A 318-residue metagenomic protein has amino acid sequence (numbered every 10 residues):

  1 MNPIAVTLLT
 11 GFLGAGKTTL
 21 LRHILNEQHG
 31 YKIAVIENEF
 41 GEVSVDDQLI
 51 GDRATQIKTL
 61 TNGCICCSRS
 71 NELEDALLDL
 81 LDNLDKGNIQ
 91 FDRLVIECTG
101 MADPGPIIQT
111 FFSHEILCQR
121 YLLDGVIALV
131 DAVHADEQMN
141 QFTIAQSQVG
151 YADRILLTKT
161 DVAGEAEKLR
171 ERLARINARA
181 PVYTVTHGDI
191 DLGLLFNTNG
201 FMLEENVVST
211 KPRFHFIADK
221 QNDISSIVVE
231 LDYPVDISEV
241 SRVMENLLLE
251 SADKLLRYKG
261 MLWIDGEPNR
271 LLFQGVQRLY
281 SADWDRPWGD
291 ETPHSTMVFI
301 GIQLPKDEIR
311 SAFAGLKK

Functional and structural regions predicted by a protein language model:
N2-Q138: Nucleotide-state-sensitive switch-loop elements of NTP-binding domains
L73, Q141, A166-L169: Amphipathic coiled-coil/heptad-repeat helices and related helical stalk/stem segments that mediate oligomerization
K86, C118, I144-S147, D219: Structural motif
D92, D223-I227, S295-M297: Short amphipathic alpha-helical segments
A132, D136-Y151, I155: Flexible active-site lid/hinge loop adjacent to a nucleotide/diphosphate and Mg2+-phosphate binding pocket
S147-G289, I302-K318: C-terminal accessory "lid"/substrate-recognition subdomains
D290-T296, I300: C-terminal engagement modules used by replication, chromatin/transcription, nuclear envelope/ESCRT, and ubiquitin
